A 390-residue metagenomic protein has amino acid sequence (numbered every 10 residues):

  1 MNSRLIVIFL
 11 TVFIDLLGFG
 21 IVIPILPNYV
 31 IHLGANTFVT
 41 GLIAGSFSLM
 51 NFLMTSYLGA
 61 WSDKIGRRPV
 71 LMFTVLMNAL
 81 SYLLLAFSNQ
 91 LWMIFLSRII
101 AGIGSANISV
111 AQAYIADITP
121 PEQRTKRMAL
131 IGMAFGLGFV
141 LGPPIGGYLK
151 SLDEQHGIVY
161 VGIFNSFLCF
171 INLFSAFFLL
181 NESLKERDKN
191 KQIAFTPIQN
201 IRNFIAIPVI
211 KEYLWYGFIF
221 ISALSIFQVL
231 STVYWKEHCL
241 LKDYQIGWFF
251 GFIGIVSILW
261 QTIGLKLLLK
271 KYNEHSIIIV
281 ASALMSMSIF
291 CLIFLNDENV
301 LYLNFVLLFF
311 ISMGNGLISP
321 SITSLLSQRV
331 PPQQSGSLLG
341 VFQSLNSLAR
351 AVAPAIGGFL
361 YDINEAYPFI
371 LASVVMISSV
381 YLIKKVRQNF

Functional and structural regions predicted by a protein language model:
G20, S48-S56, A106, F139-V140 (+3 more regions): Residue-level signature of mid-helix packing/kink "hotspots" within the transmembrane helices of 12-pass Major
P24-F38, V229-I246: Short amphipathic helix-loop junctions that connect adjacent transmembrane helices in Major Facilitator Superfamily/SLC
L53-L91: Conserved MFS/SLC helix-loop-helix module at the cytosolic interface between two early adjacent transmembrane helices
T55-G66, W260-E274, Y361: Helix-to-loop junctions at the C-terminal end of transmembrane segments in multipass secondary transporters
S97-G136: Cytoplasmic helix-loop-helix junction between adjacent transmembrane helices in 12-TM secondary transporters
N181-W215: Juxtamembrane intracellular "pre-TM" segments in multi-pass secondary transporters
H275-I322: C-terminal transmembrane helical hairpin of 12-TM major facilitator-type secondary transporters
